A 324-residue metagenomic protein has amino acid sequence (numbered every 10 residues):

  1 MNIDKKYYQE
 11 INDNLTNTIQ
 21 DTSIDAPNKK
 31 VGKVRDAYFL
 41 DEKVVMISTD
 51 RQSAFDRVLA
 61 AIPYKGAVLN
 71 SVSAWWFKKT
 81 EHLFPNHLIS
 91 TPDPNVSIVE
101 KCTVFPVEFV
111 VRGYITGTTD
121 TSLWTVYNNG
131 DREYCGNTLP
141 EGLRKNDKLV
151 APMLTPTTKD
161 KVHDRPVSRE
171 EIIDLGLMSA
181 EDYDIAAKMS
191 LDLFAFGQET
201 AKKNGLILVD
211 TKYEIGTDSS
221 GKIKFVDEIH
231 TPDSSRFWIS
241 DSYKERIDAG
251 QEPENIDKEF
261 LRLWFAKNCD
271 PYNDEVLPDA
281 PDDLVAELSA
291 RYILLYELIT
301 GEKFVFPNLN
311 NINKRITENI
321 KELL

Functional and structural regions predicted by a protein language model:
N2-T158, P271-D279, D283-L324: Active-site loop/lid in soluble adenylation, ligation, and acyl-transfer enzymes
D36, V45, V110, I207-K212 (+1 more regions): Structured core elements
S90-P94, A201-D218: A short glycine-rich, hydrophobically flanked beta-strand micro-motif that places a catalytic Asp/Glu for divalent metal
L149-A180: A short mid-domain helix/strand-loop element embedded in enzyme catalytic domains that forms or borders the active-site
M178-V209: A long amphipathic alpha-helix within ATP-dependent nucleotide-binding catalytic cores
V209, E214-E259: Catalytic activation segment of kinase domains across protein kinase-like and atypical kinase folds
W264-Y272: Short acidic, glycine/tyrosine-flanked loop/strand segments centered on an H-E-D-like triad
